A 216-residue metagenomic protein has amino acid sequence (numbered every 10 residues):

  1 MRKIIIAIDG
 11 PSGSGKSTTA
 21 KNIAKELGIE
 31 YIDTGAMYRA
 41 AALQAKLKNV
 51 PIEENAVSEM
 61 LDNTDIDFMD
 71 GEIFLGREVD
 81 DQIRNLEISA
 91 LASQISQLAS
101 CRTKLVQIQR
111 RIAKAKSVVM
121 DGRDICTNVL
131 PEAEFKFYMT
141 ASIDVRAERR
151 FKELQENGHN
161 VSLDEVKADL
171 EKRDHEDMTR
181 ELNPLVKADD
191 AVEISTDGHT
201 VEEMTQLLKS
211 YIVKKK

Functional and structural regions predicted by a protein language model:
I6-I8: Hydrophobic anchor at the beta1->P-loop junction of P-loop NTPases
S12: The conserved Walker
K16: Conserved lysine of the Walker
T19: Hydrophobic positions on the alpha1 helix immediately C-terminal to the Walker A/P-loop
A24-T34, L47-V50: Post-Walker A helix-loop "phosphate-sensing" segment adjacent to the P-loop in P-loop NTPases
A36-S117, D144, E148, E156 (+3 more regions): ATP-dependent small-molecule kinase phosphotransfer cores that center on conserved nucleotide phosphate-binding segments
K104-Y138: Phosphate/Mg2+-binding loops and adjacent switch elements in nucleotide/diphosphate-handling enzyme cores
F135, V186-V201: Phosphate-binding beta-loop-alpha motif at adenosine-nucleotide cofactor sites
